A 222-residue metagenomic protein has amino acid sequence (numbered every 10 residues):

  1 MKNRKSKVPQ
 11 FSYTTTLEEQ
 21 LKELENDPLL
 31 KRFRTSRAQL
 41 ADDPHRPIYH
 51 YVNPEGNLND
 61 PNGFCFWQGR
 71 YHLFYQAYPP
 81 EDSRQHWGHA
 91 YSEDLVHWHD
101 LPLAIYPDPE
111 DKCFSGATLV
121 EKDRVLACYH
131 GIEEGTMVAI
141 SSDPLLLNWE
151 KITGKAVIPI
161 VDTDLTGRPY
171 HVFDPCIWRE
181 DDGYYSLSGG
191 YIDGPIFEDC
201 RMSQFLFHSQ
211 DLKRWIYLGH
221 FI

Functional and structural regions predicted by a protein language model:
K2-D174, W178-I222: Beta-rich carbohydrate-recognition and catalytic domains
